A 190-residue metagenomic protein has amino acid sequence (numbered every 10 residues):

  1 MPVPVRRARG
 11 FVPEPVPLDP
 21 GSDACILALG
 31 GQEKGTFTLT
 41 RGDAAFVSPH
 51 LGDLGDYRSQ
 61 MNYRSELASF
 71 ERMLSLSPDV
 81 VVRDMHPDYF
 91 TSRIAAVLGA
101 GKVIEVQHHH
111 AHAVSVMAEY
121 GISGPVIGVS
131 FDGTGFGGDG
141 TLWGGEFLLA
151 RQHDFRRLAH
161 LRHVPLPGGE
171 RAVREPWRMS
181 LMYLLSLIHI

Functional and structural regions predicted by a protein language model:
M1-P20: Internal gly/pro-rich beta-alpha loop/helix module that stabilizes soluble enzyme cofactors or their anionic handles
I26-A28, V82, V126-S130: Short glycine-aspartate micro-motif
L39-G55, L74, H160: Gly-rich Lys/Arg/Thr-decorated short loops/hinges at beta-loop-alpha junctions or inter-strand turns that position
L67-P78: Phosphate/pyrophosphate-binding loops at sites that engage ATP/ADP/AMP, CoA/4′-phosphopantetheine, polyphosphate
L76-P87: Short glycine-rich phosphate-binding loop at a beta-alpha junction
H86-A100, G138-L149: Short Gly/Thr/Asp-enriched flexible loops that form oxyanion-binding sites at enzyme active sites
M117-Y183: Active-site histidine-anchored catalytic micro-motif
I188-I190: Conserved small/polar residues in nucleotide/adenosyl-binding loops
